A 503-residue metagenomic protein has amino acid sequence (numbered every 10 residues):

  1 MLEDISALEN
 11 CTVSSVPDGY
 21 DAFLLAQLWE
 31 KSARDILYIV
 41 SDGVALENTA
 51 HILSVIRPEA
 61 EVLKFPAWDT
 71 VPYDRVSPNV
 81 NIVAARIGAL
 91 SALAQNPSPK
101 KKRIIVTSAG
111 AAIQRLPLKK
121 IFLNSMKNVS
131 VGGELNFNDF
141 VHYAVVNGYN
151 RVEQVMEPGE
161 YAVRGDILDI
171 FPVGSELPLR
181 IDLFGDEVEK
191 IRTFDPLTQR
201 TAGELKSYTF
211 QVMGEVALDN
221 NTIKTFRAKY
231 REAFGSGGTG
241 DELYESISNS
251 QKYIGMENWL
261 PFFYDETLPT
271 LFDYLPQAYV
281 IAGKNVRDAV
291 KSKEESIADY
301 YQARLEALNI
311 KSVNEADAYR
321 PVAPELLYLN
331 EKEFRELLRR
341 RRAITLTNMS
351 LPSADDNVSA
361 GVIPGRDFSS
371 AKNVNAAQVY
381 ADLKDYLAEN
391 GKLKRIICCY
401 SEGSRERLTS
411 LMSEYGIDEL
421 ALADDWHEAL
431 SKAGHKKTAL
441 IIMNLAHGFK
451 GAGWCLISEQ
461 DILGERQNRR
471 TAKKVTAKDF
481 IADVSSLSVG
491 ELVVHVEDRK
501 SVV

Functional and structural regions predicted by a protein language model:
M1-V503: Conserved beta-alpha structural segments and adjacent helices that either
